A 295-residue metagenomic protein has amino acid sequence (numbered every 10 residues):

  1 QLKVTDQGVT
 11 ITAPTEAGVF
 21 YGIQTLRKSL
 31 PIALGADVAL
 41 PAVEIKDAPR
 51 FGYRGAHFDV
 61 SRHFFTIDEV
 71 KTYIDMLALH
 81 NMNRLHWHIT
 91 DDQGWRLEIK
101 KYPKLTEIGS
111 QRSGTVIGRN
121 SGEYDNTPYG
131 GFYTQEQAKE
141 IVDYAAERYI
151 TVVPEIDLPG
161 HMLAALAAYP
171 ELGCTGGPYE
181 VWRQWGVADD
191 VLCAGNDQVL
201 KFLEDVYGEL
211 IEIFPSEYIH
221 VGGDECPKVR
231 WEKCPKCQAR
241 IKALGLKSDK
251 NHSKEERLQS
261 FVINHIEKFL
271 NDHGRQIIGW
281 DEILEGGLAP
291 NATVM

Functional and structural regions predicted by a protein language model:
L2-Y218, H265, F269: Feature activates predominantly on carbohydrate-active enzymes
T15, K228, P235-M295: Catalytic-core regions of glycoside hydrolase
L26, G222, C237-I241: Generic structural signal of hydrophobic/aromatic residues within well-ordered alpha-helices of folded domains
I156, E217-V229, W280: Short acidic/histidine-rich active-site segments
M162-L163, V229-E232: Flexible glycine/acidic-rich beta-alpha junction loops that bind and position SAM and/or redox cofactors in anaerobic
C174, C193, C226, C234-C237: Generic recognition of cysteine residues
